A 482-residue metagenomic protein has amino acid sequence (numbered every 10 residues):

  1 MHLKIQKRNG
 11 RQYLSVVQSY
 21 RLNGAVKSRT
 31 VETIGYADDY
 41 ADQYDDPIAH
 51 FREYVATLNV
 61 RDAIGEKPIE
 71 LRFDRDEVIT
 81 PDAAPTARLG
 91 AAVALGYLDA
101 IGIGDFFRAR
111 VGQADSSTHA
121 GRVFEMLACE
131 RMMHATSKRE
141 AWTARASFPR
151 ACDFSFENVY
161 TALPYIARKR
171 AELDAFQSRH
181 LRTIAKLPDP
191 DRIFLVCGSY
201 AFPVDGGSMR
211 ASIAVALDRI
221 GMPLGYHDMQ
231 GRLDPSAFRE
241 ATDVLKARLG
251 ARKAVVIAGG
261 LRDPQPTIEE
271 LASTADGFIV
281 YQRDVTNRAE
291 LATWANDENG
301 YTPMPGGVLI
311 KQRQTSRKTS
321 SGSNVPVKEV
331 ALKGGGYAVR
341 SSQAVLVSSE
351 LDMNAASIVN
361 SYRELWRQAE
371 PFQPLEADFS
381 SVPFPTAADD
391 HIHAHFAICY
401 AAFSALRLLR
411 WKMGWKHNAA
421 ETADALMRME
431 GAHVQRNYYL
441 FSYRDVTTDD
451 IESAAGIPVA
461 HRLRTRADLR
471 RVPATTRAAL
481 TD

Functional and structural regions predicted by a protein language model:
M1-S199, A216-H227, S442-D482: Dynamic "connector" segments at or just before major functional cores
S117-G121, E125, M133, S155 (+5 more regions): Secondary-structure capping and boundary motifs in well-ordered enzyme cores
S147-D174, P371-V446: Extended, well-ordered alpha-helical scaffold/bundle regions in very large, multi-domain proteins
M209-L245: Electropositive, glycine- and tryptophan-enriched low-complexity nucleic-acid-binding patches
A211, L217, G225-D228, G277-E364 (+1 more regions): An anionic, glycine-rich sequence signature occurring as long contiguous blocks
L233-P235, A247-L249, Q265, T274 (+4 more regions): Non-transmembrane, aqueous-exposed alpha-helical and coiled segments at domain scale
V256-Q265, D284-N287, D390-I392: Acidic, metal-coordinating catalytic cores used for nucleic-acid/nucleotide bond scission and strand-transfer chemistry
L346, A355-P385: Short amphipathic alpha-helical "interface-anchor" segments enriched in bulky aromatics
